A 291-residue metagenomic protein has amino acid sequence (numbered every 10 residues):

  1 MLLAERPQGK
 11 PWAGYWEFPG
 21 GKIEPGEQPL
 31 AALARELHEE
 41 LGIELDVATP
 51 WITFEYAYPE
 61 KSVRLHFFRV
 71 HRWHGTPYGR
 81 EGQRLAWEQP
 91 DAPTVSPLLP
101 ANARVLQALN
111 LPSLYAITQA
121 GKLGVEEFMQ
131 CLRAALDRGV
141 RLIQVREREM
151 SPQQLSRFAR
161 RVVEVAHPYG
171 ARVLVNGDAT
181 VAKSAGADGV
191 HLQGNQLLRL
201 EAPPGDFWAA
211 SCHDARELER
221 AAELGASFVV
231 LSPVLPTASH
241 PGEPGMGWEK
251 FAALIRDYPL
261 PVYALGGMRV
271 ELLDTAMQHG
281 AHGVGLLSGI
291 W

Functional and structural regions predicted by a protein language model:
M1-W16, L45-D46: N-terminal strand-loop-strand
F18-P50, Q89: The catalytic Nudix box helix
F54-P77: Active-site-adjacent beta-strand/loop module that shapes the phosphate/pyrophosphate-binding cleft
F67-R69, P77-N110: NUDIX/MutT-family hydrolases
L111-M129, F207-C212: Active-site mouth loops of central-metabolism enzymes
A116, A135, I143, A182 (+5 more regions): Conserved, mostly hydrophobic/aromatic
S156-G177, G194-L197, A202-D214, G242-V270: Alpha-helix-loop-beta-strand connector modules within alpha/beta enzyme cores
Q193-A202, F228-G242, G267-W291: Glycine-rich phosphate-binding active-site loops on the catalytic face of alpha/beta enzymes
